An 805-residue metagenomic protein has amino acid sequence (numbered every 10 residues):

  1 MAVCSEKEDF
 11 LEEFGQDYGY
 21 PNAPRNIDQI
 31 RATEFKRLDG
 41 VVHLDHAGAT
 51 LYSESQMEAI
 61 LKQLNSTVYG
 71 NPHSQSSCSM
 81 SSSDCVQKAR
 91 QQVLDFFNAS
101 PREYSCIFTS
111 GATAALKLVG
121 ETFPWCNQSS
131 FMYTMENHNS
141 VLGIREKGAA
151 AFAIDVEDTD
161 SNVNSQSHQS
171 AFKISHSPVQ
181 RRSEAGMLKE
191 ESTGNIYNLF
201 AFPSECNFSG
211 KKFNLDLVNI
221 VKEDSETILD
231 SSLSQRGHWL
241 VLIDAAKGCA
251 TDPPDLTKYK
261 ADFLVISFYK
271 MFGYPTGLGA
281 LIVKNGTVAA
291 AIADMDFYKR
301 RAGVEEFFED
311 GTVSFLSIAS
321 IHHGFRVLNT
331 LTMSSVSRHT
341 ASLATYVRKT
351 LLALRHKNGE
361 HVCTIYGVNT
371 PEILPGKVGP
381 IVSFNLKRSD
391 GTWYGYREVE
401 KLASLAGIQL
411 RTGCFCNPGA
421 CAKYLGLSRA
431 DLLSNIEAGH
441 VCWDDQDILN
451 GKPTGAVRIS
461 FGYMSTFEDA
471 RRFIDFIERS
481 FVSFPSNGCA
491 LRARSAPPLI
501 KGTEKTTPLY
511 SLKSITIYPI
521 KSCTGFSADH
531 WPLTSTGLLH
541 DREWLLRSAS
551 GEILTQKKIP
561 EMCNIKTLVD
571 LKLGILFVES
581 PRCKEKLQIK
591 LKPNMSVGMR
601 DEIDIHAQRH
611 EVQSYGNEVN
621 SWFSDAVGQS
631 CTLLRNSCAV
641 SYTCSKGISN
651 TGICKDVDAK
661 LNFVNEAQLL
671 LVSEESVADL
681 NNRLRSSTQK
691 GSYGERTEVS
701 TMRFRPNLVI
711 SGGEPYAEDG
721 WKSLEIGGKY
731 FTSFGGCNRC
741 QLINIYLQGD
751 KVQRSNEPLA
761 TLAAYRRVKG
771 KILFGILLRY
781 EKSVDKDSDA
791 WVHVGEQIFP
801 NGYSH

Functional and structural regions predicted by a protein language model:
M1-I500: Pyridoxal 5′-phosphate
R492-H805: Metal-cofactor-dependent catalytic cores
